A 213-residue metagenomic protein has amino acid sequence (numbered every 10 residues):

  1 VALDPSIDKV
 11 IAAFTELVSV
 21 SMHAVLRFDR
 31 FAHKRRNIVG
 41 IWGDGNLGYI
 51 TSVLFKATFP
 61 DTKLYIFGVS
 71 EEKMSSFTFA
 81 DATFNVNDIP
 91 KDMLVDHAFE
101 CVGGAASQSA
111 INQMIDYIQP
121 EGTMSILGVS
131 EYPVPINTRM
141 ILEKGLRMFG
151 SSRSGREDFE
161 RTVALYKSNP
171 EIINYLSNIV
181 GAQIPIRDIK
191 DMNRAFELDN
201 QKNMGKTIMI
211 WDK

Functional and structural regions predicted by a protein language model:
V1: Glycine-rich phosphate/adenylate-binding loop and adjacent beta-alpha elements of nucleotide- or dinucleotide-binding
I7-D88: Mid-domain Rossmann-like dinucleotide-binding core that forms the NAD(H)/NADP(H) cofactor-binding site
V20-A24, A110-Q113, D191: Well-ordered alpha-helical segments embedded in enzymatic catalytic cores
R30-R36, T58-F59, M74, T78-L146: Glycine-rich cofactor phosphate-binding loops and adjacent beta1-alpha1 units of small-molecule cofactor enzyme domains
G40-W42, F99, S125, I208-I210: Structural motif
G68-V69, C101-G103, L127-S130, G150-S152 (+1 more regions): Active-site proximal loops enriched in glycine and acidic residues that flank catalytic Cys/His/Asp and coordinate
N112, R156-K213: C-terminal hydrophobic helical "lid"/dimerization subdomain of Rossmann-like NAD(P)H-dependent oxidoreductases
M148-F149, L165: Rossmann-like dinucleotide-binding domain for NAD(H)/NADP(H)
